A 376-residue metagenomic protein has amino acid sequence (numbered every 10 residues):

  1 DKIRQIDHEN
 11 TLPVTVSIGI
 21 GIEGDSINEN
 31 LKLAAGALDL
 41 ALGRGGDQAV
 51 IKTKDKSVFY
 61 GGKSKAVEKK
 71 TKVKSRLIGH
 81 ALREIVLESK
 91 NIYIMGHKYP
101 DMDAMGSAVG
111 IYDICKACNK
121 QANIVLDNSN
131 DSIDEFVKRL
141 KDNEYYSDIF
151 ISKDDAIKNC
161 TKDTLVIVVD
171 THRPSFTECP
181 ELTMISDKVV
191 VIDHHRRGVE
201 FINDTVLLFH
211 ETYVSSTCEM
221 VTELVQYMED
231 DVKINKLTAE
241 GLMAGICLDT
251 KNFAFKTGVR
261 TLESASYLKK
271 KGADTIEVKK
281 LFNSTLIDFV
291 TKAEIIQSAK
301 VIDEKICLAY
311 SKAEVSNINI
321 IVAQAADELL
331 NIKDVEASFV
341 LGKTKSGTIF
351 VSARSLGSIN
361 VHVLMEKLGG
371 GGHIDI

Functional and structural regions predicted by a protein language model:
D1, Y60, T348-V351: Conserved beta-strand-loop-beta-strand hairpin that lines the nucleotide-binding pocket of ATP/GTP-utilizing enzymes
H8-A35, Q48-T53: A short glycine-enriched loop-to-beta-strand structural element that forms part of the catalytic core of nucleotide
T15-S17, N91, Q121, K188: Residues that mark the start of a beta-strand
G19, V50, I167, K188-I192 (+3 more regions): Hydrophobic/aromatic beta-strand patches that form the interior of the parallel beta-sheet core in alpha/beta enzyme
D39-V73: Helix-enriched interaction subdomains in cytosolic or periplasmic regions, typified by TIR/SEFIR signaling/NADase cores
K70, K74-M102, G106-E144, I151-L165 (+2 more regions): Hydrophobic helix-and-loop "lid/oligomerization" segment in the mid-to-C-terminal part of catalytic domains
F150-D204: Active-site cofactor/cluster-binding pocket
H194-A265: Short alpha-helices
